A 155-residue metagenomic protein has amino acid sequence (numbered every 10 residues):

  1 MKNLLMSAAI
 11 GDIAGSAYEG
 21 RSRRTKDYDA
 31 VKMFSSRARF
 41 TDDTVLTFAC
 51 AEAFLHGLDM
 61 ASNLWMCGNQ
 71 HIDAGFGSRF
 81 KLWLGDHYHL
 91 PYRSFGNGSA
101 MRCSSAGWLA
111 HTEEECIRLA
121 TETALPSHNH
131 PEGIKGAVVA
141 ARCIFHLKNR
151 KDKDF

Functional and structural regions predicted by a protein language model:
M1-F155: Structured, active/binding-site neighborhoods that engage oxygen-rich ligands
